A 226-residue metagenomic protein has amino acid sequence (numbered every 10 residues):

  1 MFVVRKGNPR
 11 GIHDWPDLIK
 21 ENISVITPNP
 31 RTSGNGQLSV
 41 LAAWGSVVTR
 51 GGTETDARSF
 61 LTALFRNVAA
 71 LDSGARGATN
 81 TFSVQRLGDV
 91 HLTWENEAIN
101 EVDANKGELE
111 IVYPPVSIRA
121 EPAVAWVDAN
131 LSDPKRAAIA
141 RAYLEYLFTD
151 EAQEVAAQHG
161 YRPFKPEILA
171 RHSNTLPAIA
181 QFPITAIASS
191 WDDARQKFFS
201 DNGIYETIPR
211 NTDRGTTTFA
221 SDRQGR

Functional and structural regions predicted by a protein language model:
M1-G45: A conserved helix-loop-strand patch within extracytoplasmic ligand-binding domains of the periplasmic binding
M1-V3, E110, A123-A125: Residues embedded in well-ordered beta-strands
F2, G7-R10, P30-N35, N96-I99 (+3 more regions): Solvent-exposed loop/turn segments at secondary-structure junctions within structured extracellular/periplasmic domains
G7-N8, K20-I23, A43-T49, R66-A69 (+6 more regions): Sec-exported extracytoplasmic/periplasmic mature domains
R10-H13, G34-L38, A42, D56-A63 (+6 more regions): Extracytoplasmic/secreted proteins, especially bacterial periplasmic and envelope-associated proteins
G45, T49-P115: Ligand-binding pocket segment of bilobal, Venus flytrap-like solute-binding proteins
A129-T217: Extracellular/periplasmic juxtamembrane helices and adjacent flexible linkers that interface with membrane partners
R214-R226: Acidic, low-complexity segments
